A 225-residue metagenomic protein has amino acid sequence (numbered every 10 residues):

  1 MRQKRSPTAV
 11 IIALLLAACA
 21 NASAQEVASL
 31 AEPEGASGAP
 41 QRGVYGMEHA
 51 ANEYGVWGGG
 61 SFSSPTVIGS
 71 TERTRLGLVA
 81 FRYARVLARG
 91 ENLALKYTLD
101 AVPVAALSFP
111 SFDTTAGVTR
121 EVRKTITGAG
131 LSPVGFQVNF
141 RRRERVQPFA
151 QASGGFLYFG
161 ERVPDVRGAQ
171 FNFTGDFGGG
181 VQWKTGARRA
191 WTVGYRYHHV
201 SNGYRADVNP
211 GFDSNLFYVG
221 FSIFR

Functional and structural regions predicted by a protein language model:
A9-A18: Bacterial N-terminal signal peptides
A22-L87, S214-R225: Short glycine/proline- and aromatic-enriched beta-strand/turn motifs that initiate or cap beta-hairpins
R42-A51, L87-Y97, R141-P148, T185-A190: Short loop/turn motifs that connect adjacent beta-strands in outer-membrane beta-barrel proteins
M47-A50, G180-R225: Predominantly the C-terminal beta-signal and adjacent terminal strand-loop region of outer-membrane beta-barrel
A50-N52, R73-V79, T125-S132, V146 (+2 more regions): Residues that define the transmembrane beta-barrel architecture of outer-membrane proteins
N52-S64, Y97-A105, A150-F156, V193-H199: Transmembrane beta-barrel strands of outer-membrane/channel proteins
V56, G60, V79-R85, S132-F140 (+4 more regions): Residues on the lipid-exposed face of transmembrane beta-strands in outer-membrane beta-barrel proteins
V67-S70, A105-T125, E161-R167, R205-N209: Flexible, solvent-exposed loop segments that connect beta-strands
